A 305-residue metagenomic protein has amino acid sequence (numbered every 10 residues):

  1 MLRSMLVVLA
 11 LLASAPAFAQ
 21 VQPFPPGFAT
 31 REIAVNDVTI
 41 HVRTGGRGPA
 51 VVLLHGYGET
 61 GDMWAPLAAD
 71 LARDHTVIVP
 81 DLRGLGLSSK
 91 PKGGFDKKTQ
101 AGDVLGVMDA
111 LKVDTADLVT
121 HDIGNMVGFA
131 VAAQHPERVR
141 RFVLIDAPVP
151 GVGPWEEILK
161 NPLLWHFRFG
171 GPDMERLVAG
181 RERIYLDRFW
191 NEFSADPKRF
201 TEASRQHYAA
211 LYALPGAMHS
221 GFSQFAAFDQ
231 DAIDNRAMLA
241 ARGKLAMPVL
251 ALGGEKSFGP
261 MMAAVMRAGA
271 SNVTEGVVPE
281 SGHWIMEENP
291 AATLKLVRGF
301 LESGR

Functional and structural regions predicted by a protein language model:
S4-A15: Bacterial N-terminal signal peptides
Q20-F28, V38-I40, A50, L85-V119 (+3 more regions): Flexible "cap/lid" subdomain of the alpha/beta-hydrolase fold that forms the substrate-access gate
V38, T44-L87: Conserved HGGG/HGGXW glycine-rich cap/lid loop of the alpha/beta-hydrolase fold
S281-P290, L294: Catalytic histidine-centered segment of alpha/beta-hydrolase-like enzymes
